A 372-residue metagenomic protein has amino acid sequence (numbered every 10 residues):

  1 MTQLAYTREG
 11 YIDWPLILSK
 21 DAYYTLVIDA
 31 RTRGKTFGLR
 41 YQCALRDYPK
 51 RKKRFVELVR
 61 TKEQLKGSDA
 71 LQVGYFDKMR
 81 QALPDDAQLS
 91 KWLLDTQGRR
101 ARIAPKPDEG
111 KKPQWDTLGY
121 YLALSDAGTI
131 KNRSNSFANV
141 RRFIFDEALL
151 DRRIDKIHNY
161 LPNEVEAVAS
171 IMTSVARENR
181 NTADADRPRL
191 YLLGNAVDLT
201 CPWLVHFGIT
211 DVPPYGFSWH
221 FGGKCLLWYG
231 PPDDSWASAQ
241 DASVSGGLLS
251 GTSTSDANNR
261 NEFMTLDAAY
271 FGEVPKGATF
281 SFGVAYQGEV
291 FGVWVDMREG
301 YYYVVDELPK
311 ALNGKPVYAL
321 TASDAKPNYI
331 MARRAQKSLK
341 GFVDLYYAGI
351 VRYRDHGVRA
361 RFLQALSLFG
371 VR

Functional and structural regions predicted by a protein language model:
M1-R372: Phosphate/NTP-binding elements of NTP-utilizing enzymes
